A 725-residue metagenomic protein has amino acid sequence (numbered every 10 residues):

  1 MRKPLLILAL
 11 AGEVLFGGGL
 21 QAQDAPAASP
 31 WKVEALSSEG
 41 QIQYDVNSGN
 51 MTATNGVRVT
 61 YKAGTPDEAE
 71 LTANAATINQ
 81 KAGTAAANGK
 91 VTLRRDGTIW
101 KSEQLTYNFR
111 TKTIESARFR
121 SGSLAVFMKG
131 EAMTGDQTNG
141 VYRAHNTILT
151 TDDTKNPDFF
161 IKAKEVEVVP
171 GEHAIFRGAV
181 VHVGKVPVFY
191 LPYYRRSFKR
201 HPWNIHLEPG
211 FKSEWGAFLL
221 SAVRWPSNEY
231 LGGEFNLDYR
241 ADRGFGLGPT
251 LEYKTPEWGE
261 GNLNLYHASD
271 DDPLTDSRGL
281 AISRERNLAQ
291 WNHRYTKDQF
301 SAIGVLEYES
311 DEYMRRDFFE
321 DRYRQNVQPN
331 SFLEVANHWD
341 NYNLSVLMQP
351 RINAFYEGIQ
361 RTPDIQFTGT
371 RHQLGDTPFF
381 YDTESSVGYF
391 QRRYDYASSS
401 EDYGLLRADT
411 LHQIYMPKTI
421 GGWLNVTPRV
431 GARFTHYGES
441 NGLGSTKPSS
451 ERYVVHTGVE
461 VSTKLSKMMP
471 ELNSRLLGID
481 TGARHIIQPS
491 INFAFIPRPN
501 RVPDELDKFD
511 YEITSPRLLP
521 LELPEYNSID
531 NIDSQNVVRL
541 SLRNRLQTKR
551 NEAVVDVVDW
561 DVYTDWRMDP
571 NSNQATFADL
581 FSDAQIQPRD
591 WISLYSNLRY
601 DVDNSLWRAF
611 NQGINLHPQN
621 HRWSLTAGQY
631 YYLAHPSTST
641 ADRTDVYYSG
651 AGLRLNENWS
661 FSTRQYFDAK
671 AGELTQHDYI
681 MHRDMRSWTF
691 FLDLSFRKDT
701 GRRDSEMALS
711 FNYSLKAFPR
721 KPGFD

Functional and structural regions predicted by a protein language model:
M1-P4: Positively charged n-region of N-terminal signal peptides that target proteins for export
I7-G17: Bacterial N-terminal signal peptides
G18-A22: Sec/Tat signal peptide C-region and signal peptidase I cleavage site
A25-W31, A35-E39, T54-A75, N88-S102 (+2 more regions): Interaction modules related to DNA damage response and DNA replication/repair
Y44-V46: Blade/loop signatures of beta-propeller domains
T98-E115, S121-E165, V169-P170, I175 (+1 more regions): Outer-membrane beta-barrel proteins and related beta-barrel translocases across Gram-negative bacteria
